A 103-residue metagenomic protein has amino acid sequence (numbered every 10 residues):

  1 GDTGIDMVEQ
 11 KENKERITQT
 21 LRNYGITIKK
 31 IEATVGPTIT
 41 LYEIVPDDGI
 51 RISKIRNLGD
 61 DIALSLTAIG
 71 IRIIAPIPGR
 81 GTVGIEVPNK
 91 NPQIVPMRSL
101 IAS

Functional and structural regions predicted by a protein language model:
G1-S103: N-terminal "pre-motor" subdomain/linker immediately upstream of P-loop NTPase catalytic cores
